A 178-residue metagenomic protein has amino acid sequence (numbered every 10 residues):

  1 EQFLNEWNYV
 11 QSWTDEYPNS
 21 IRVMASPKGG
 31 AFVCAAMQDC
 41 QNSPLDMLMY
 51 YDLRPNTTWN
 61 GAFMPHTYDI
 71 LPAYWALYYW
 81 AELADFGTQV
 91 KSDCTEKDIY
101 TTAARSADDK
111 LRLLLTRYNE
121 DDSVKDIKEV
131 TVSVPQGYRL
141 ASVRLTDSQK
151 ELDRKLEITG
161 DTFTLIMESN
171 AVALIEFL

Functional and structural regions predicted by a protein language model:
L4-T101, S106-A107: Aromatic/acidic polysaccharide-binding cleft in carbohydrate-active enzymes
E6, M49-L53, L115-R117, L145-D147 (+1 more regions): Active-site proximal loops enriched in glycine and acidic residues that flank catalytic Cys/His/Asp and coordinate
C40, L77, L113, V143 (+1 more regions): Hydrophobic, well-ordered secondary-structure elements that form the walls of internal hydrophobic environments
T95-G137, N170-L174: Carbohydrate-binding surface patches
T101-R105, D153-I158: Short, exposed beta-strand/loop patches in secreted or surface proteins that constitute
V132-E151: Solvent-exposed beta-hairpin/edge-strand motifs
E157-L178: C-terminal beta-strand-rich structural cap/linker in extracellular carbohydrate-active enzymes
